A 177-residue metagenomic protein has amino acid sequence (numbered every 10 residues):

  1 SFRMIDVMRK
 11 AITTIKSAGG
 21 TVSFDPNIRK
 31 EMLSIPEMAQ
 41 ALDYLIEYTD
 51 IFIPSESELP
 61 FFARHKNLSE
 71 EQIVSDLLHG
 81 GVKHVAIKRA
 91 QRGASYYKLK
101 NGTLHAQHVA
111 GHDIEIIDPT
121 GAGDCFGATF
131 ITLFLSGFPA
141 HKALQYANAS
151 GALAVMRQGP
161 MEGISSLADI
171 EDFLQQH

Functional and structural regions predicted by a protein language model:
S1-Q72, R92-G93, L99: Conserved beta-alpha-beta core of the PfkB/ribokinase-like small-molecule kinase fold
T13-S17, N67-H177: Conserved phosphate-binding/catalytic region of the ribokinase-like
